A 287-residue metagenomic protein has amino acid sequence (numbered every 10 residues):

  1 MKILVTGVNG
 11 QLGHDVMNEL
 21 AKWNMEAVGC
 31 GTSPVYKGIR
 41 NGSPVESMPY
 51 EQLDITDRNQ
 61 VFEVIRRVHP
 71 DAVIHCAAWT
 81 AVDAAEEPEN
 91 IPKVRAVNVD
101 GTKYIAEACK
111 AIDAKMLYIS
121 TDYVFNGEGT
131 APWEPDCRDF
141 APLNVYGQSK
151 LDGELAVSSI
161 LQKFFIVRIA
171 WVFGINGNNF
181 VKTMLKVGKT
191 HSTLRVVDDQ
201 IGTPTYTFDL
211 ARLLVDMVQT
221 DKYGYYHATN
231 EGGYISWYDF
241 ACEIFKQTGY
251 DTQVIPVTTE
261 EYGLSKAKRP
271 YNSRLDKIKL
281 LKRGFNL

Functional and structural regions predicted by a protein language model:
M1-W23: N-terminal Rossmann NAD(P)H-binding glycine-rich loop of SDR-like oxidoreductase domains
G29-R40, I55, A77-A78: N-terminal Rossmann-fold cofactor-binding loop
S43-R58: Rossmann-fold cofactor-recognition segment
I55-V97: NAD(P)H-binding glycine-rich loop region in Rossmannoid oxidoreductase-like domains and their noncatalytic homologs
P92-Y104, V124-V167, V172: Catalytic helix-loop patch of NAD(P)-dependent Rossmann-fold dehydrogenases
L155-G202, F208-D209, D216: NAD(P)-dependent short-chain dehydrogenase/reductase
L213, T220-K266, Y271-N272: Mid/C-terminal beta-alpha module of Rossmann-like enzyme folds, strongest in SDR-family dehydrogenases/epimerases
K268-L287: C-terminal amphipathic/interface module of NAD(P)-dependent oxidoreductases and related NAD-binding regulators
